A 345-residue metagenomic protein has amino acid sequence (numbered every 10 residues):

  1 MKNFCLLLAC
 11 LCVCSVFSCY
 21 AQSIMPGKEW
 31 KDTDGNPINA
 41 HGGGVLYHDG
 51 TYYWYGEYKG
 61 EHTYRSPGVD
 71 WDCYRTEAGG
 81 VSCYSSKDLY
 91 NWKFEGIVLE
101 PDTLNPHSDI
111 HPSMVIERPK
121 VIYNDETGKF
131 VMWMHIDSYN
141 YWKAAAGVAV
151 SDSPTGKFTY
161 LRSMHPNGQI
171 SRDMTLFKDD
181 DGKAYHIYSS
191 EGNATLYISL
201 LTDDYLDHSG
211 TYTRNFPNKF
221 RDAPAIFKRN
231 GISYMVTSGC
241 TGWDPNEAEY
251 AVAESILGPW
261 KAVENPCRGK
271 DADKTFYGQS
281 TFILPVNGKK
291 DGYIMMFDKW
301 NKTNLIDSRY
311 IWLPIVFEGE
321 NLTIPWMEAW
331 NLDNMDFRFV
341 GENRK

Functional and structural regions predicted by a protein language model:
M1-S23: Bacterial Sec-dependent N-terminal signal peptides
Y20-K345: Carbohydrate-active catalytic/glycan-binding domains of CAZyme proteins, especially the secreted or lumenal ectodomains
